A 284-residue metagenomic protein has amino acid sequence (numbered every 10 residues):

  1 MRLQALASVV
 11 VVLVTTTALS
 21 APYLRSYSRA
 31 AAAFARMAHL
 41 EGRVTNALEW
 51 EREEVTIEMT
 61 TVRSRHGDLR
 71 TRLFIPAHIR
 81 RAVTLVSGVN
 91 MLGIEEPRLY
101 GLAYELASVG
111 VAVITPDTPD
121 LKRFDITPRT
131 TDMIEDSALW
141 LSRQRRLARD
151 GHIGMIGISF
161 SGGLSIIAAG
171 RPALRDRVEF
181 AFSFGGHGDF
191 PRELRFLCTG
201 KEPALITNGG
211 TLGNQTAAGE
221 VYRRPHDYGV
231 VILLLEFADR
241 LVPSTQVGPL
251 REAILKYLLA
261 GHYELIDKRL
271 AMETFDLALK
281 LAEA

Functional and structural regions predicted by a protein language model:
M1-L13: N-terminal Sec-pathway targeting helices
S26-R81: N-terminal cap/lid segment of alpha/beta-hydrolase-fold proteins
R80-V89: Short beta-strand element of the alpha/beta-hydrolase
P97-I114: Short amphipathic alpha-helix adjacent to the substrate-entry channel of hydrolases
D125-L147: Alpha/beta-hydrolase active-site loop
R146-S159: Alpha/beta-hydrolase fold nucleophile elbow
G162-A173, F196-C198: Short glycine-enriched nucleophile-adjacent loop and the immediately C-terminal alpha-helix near the catalytic center
F184-A284: Accessory cap/linker subdomain of secreted extracellular hydrolases
